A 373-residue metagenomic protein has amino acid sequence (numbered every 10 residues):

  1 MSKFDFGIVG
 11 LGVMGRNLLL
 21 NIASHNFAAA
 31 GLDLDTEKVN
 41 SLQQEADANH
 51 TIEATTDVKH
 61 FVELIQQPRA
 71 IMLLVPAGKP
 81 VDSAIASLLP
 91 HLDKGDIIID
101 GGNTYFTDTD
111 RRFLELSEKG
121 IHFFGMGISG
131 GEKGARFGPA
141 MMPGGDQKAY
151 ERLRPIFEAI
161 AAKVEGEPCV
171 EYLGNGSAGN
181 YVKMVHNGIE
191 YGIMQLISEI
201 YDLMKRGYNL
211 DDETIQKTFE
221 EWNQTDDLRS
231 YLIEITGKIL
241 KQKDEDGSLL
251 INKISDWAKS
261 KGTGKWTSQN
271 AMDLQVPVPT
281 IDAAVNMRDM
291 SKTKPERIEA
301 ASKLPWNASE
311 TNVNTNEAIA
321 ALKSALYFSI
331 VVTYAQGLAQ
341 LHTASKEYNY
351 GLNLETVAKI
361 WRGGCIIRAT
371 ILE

Functional and structural regions predicted by a protein language model:
M1-R69, G95, E132-A135: NAD(P)+-binding Rossmann beta1-loop-alpha1 motif at the extreme N-terminus of oxidoreductases
H25, K119, L274: Conserved dinucleotide-binding and phosphotransfer motif residues
A29, A54, F123-F124, V278: Hydrophobic beta-strand scaffold residues
K59, I71-S87, Y105-D108: Beta-loop-alpha module in the N-terminal Rossmann-like domain of NAD(P)-dependent dehydrogenases, especially those
L64, L74-V75, G101, A159-I160: Short, well-ordered coil/turn residues at beta-beta hairpins and beta-strand->alpha-helix junctions within
D82-A84, I99, Y105-K217, T225-K253 (+1 more regions): Rossmann-fold dinucleotide-binding core
W222, D226, K346-E373: Small-residue-rich helix-loop
I251-T333: A conserved active-site cap/scaffold subdomain adjacent to cofactor or substrate pockets
